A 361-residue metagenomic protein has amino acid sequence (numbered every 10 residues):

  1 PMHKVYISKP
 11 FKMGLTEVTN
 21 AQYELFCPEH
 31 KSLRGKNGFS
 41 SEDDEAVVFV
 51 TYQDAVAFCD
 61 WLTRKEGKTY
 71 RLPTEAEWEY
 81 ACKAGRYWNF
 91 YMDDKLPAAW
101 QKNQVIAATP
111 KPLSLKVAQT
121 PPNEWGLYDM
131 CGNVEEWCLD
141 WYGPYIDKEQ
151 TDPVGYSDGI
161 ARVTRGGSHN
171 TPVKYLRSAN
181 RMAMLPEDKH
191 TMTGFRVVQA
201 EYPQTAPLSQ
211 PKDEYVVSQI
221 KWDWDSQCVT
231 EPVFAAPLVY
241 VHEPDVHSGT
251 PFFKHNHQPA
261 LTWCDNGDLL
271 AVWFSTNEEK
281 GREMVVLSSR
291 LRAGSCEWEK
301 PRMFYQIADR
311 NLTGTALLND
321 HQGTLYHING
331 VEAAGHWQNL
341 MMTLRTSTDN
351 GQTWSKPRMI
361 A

Functional and structural regions predicted by a protein language model:
P1-R34, Q53, G132: A short glycine-rich, aromatic-capped structural motif
M2-H3, V47, K116-Q119, L185-K189 (+1 more regions): Short Gly/Pro-enriched turn/cap motifs at secondary-structure boundaries
S8, E42, P112-S114, P122 (+5 more regions): Short coil/loop residues immediately preceding or within conserved phosphate-binding loops of NTP-utilizing enzyme
K9, E17, P121-N123, G155-V216: Disulfide-stabilized, aromatic/cysteine-rich ligand-recognition loop
G14-T16, V48, A118, Y128 (+2 more regions): Surface-exposed loop and edge beta-strand positions of immunoglobulin-like domains
V18, K83-R86, P122, N266-G267 (+2 more regions): Short strand-connecting beta-turns/loops that link adjacent beta-strands
S32-A46, V50-S178: Functional-site microenvironments in short loops/helix caps that host divalent-cation chemistry
S209-A361: Asp-box/BNR beta-propeller blade signature and adjacent active/binding-site loops in extracellular glycan-interacting
